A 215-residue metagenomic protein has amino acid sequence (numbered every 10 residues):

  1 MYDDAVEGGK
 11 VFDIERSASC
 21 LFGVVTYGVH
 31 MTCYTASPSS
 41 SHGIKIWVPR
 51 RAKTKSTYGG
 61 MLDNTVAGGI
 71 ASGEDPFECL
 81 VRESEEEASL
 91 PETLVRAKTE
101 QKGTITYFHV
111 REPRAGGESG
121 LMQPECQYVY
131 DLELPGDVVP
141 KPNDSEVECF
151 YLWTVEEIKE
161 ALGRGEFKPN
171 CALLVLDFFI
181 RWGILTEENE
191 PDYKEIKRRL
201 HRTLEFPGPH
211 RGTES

Functional and structural regions predicted by a protein language model:
M1-M61, G68-E85, L90-E148, V155-S215: N-terminal leader/linker segments that precede catalytic domains of diphosphate-processing enzymes
